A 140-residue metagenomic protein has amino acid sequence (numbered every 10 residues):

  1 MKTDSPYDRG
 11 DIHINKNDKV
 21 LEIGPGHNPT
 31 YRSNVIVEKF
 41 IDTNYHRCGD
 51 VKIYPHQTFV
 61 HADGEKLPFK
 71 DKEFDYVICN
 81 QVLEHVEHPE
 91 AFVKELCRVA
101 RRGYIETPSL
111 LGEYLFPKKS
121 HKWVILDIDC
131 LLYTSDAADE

Functional and structural regions predicted by a protein language model:
M1-I12: Class I SAM-dependent methyltransferase Rossmann-like catalytic core, especially the SAM/SAH-binding loop
R9, K16-G112: Conserved SAM-binding loop
N34, W123, Y133: A broad, low-specificity signal marking well-ordered, structured residues that form hydrophobic/aromatic
R101, C130-L131: Beta-strand-connecting loop/turn residues
I105-I128: Conserved class I S-adenosyl-L-methionine
Y133-E140: Conserved small/polar residues in nucleotide/adenosyl-binding loops
